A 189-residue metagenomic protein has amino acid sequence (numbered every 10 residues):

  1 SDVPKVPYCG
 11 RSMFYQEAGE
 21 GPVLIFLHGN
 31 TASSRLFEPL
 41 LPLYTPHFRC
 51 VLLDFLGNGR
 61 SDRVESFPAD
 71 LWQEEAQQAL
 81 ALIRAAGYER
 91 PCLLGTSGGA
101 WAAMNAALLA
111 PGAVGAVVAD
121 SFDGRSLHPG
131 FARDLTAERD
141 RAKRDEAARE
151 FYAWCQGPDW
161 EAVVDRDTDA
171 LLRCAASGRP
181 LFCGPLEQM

Functional and structural regions predicted by a protein language model:
S1-S12: N-terminal cap/lid segment of alpha/beta-hydrolase-fold proteins
R11-R63: Conserved HGGG/HGGXW glycine-rich cap/lid loop of the alpha/beta-hydrolase fold
V23, H47-R49, E89-C92, G115-A116: Structural signature of beta-strand start/N-cap positions in the alpha/beta core of ABC transporter nucleotide-binding
E38, L80, M104-L108: Short, hydrophobic alpha-helix immediately C-terminal to the catalytic nucleophile
L52-L94: Active-site loop/oxyanion-hole signature of alpha/beta-hydrolase fold enzymes
S97: Catalytic nucleophile serine of serine hydrolases, specifically the conserved "nucleophile elbow" pentapeptide
W101-L109, A113-D145: Flexible "cap/lid" loop of the alpha/beta hydrolase fold
W160, A176-M189: Conserved serine/cysteine hydrolase catalytic core
